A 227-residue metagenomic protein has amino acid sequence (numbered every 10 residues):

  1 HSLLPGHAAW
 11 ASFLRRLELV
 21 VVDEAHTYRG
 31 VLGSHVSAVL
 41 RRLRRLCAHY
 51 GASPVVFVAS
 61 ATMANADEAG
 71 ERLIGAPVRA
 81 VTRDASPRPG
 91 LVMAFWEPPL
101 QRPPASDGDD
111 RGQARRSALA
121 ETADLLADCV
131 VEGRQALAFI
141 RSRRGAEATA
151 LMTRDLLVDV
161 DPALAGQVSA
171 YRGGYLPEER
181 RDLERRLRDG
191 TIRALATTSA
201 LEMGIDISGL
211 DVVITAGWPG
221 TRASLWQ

Functional and structural regions predicted by a protein language model:
L4-Q227: Helicase motor core with emphasis on the C-terminal RecA-like subdomain
